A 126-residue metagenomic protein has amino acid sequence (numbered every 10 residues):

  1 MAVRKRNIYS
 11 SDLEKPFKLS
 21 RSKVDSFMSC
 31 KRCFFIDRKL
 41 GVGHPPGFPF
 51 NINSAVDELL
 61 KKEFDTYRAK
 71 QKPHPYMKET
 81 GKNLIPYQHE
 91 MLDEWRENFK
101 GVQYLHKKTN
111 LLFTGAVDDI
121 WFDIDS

Functional and structural regions predicted by a protein language model:
M1-D125: Metal-dependent nuclease catalytic cores that hydrolyze phosphodiester bonds in DNA/RNA, characterized by
